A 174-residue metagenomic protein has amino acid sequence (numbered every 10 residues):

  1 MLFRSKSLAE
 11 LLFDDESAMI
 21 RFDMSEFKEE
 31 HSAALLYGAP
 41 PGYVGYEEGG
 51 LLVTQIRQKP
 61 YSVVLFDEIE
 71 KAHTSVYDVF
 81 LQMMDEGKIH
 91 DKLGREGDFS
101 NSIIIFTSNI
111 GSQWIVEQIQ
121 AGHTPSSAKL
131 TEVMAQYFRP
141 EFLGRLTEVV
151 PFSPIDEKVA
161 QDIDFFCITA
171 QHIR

Functional and structural regions predicted by a protein language model:
M1-R174: AAA+ P-loop NTPase nucleotide-binding core of proteostasis motors
